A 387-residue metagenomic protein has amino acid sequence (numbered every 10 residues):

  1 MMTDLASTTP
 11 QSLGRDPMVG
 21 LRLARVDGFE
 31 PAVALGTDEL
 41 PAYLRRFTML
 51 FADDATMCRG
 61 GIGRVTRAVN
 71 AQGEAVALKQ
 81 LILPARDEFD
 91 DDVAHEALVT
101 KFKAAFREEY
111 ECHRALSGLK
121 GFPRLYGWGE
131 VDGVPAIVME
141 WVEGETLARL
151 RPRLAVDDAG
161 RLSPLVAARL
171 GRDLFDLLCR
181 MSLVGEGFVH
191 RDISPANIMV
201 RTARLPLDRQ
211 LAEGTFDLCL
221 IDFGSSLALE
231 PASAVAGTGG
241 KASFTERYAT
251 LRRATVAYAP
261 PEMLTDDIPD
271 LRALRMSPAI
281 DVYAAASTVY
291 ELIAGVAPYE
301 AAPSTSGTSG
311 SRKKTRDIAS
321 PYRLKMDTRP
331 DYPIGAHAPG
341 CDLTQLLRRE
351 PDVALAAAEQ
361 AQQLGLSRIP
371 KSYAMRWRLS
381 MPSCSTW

Functional and structural regions predicted by a protein language model:
M2-A52: Juxta-kinase regulatory segment immediately upstream of eukaryotic protein kinase catalytic domains
R64, N70-R107: ATP-binding glycine-rich loop module of kinase domains
E111-K120: Structural motif at the C-terminus of the N-lobe alphaC helix and the adjacent alphaC-beta4 loop of the Hanks-type
W128: Activation-segment/catalytic-loop signature of the eukaryotic protein kinase fold
D132-T146: Conserved short submotifs of the Hanks-type protein kinase catalytic core that shape the nucleotide-binding pocket
L170-G171: Activation segment signature within eukaryotic-like protein kinase domains
S182-T202, P206-L211: Catalytic-loop of the protein kinase fold
